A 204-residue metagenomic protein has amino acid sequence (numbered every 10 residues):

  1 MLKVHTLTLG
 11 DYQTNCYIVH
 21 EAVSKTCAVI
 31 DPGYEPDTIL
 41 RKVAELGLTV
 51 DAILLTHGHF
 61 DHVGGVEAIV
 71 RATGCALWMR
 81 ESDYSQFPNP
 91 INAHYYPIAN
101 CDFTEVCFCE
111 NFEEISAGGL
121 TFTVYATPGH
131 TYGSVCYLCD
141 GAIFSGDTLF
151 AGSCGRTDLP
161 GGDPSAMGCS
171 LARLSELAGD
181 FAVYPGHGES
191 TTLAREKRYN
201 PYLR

Functional and structural regions predicted by a protein language model:
M1-L46, C136-G146: Conserved beta-strand hairpin/beta-sheet module of binuclear metal-dependent hydrolase folds, prominently
H5, L54, T123: Conserved Rossmann-like nucleotide-binding pocket used by diverse enzymes that bind dinucleotide cofactors
L7-L9, E105-V106, A126-P128: Short Gly/Pro-enriched turn/cap motifs at secondary-structure boundaries
Y12, E35, H59, D83 (+4 more regions): A generic "binding-loop/recognition-motif" signal
V23-S24, Y34, F60, G133 (+2 more regions): Short, glycine/acidic-enriched loop or turn micro-motifs at the edges of active sites
V29-I30, D51-G58, L77-R80, A126-G129 (+2 more regions): Active-site neighborhood of phospho(di)ester-bond hydrolases with catalytic His/Asp-centered motifs
Y34-A117, Y199-Y202: Active-site HxH/HxHxD metal-binding segment of metal-dependent hydrolases
A93-Y95, T121-R204: Metallo-beta-lactamase
